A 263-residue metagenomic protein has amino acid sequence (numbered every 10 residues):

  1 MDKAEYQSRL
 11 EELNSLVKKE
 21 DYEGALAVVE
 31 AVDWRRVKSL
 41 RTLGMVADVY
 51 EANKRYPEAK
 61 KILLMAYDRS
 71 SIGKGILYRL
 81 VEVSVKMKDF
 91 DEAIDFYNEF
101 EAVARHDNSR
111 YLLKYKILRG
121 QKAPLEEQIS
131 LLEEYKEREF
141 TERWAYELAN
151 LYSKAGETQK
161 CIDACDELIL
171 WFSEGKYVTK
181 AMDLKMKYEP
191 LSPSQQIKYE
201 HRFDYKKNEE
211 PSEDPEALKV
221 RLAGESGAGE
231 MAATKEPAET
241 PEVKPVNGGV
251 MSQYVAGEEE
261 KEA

Functional and structural regions predicted by a protein language model:
Q7, L40-R41, K74-G75, S109 (+2 more regions): Start-of-helix register in tetratricopeptide repeats
E11, M45, R79, L113 (+2 more regions): "A position-specific structural signal for the A-helix of alpha-solenoid helical repeats
E11-S15, V49, V83, I117-R119 (+2 more regions): Residue-level signature for tetratricopeptide repeat
K19, N53, M87, Q121-K122 (+2 more regions): Structural motif corresponding to the intra-repeat A-B loop/turn of tetratricopeptide repeats
A25, A59, A93, E127-Q128 (+1 more regions): Single-residue signature of alpha-solenoid repeat helices
G44-E51, L64-D68, I72-F140: Alpha-helical adaptor scaffolds
R69, A102-A104, E157-Y177, M182-N208: TPR/TPR-like (Sel1-like) alpha-helical repeat modules
Q196-A263: Intrinsically disordered, low-complexity acidic segments enriched in Asp/Glu and Pro
